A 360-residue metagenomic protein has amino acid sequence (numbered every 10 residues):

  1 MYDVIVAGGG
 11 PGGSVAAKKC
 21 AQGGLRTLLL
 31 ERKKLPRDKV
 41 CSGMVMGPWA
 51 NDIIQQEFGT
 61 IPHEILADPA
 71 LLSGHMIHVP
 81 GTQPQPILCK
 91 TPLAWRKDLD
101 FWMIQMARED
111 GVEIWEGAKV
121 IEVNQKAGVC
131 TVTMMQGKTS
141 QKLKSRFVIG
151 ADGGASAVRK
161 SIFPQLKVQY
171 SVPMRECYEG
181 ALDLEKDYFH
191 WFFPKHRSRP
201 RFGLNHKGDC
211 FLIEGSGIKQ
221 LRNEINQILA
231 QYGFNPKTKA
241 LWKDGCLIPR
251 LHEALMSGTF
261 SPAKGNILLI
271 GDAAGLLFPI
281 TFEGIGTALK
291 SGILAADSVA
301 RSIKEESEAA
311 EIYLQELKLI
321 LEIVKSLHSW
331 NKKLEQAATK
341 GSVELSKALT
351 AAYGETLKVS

Functional and structural regions predicted by a protein language model:
I5, G9, A21-C41: Glycine-rich FAD pyrophosphate-binding loop
G9, D152-G153, G271: Glycine-rich, N-terminal phosphate-binding loop of Rossmann-like dinucleotide-binding domains
G13-S14: N-terminal Rossmann-fold NAD(P) dinucleotide-binding loop
G23, R108-T238, T259, G275: Predominantly flavin-linked oxidoreductase catalytic cores and closely associated redox partners
K34-H75: N-terminal FAD cofactor-binding segment of flavoenzymes
Q85-M106, G217-E224: Short beta-strand to alpha-helix junction loop
K219-A295, K304: FAD/FMN-dependent oxidoreductases across multiple families
D297-S360: C-terminal helical "tail/cap" subdomain of flavin- and related membrane-associated enzymes
